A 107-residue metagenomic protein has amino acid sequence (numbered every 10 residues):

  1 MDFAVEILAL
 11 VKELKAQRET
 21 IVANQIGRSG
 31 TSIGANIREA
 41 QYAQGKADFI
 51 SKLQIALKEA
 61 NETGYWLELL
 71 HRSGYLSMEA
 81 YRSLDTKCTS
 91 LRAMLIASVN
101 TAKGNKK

Functional and structural regions predicted by a protein language model:
M1-K107: Short, C-terminally biased terminal segments at protein or domain edges
